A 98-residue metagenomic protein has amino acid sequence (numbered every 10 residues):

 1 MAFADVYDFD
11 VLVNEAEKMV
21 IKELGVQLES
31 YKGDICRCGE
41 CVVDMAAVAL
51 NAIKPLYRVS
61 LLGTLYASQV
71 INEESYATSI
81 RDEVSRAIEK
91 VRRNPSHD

Functional and structural regions predicted by a protein language model:
M1-D98: Intrinsically disordered, low-complexity, basic-enriched segments
